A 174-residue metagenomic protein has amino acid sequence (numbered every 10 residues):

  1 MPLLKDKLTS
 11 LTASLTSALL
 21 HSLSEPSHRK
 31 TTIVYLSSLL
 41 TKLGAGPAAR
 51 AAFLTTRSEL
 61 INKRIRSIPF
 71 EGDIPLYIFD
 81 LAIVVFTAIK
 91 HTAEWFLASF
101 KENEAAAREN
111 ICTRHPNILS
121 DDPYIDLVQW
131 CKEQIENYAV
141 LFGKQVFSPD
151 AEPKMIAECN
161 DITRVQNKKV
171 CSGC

Functional and structural regions predicted by a protein language model:
M1-C174: Long alpha-helical rod scaffolds of large eukaryotic non-enzymatic complex subunits
